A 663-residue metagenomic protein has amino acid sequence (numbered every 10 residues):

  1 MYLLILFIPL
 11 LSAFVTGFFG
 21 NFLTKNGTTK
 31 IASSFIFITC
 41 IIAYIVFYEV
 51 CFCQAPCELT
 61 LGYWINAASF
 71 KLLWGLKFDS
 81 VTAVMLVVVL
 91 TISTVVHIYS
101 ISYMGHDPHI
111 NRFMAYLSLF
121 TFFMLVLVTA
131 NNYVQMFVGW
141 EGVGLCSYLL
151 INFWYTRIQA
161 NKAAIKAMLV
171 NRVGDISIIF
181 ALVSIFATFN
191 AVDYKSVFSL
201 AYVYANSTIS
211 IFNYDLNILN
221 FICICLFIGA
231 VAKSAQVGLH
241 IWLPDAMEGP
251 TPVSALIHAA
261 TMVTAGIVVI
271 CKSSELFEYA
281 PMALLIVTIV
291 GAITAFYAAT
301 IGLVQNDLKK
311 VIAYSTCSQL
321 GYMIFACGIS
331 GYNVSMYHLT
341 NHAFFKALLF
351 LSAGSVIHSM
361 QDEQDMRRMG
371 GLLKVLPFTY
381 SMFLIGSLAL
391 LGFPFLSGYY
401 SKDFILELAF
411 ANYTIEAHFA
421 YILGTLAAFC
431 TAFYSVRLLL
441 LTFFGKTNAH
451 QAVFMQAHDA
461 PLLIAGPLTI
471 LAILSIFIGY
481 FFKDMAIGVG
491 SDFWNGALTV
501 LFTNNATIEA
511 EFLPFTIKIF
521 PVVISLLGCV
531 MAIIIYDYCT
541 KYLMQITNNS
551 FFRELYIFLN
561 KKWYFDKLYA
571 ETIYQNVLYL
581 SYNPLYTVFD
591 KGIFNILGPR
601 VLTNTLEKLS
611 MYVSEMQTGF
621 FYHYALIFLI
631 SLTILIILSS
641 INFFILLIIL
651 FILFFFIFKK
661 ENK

Functional and structural regions predicted by a protein language model:
M1-F7, L23-S34, F70-V88, V126-G139 (+9 more regions): Membrane-entry segments of alpha-helical transmembrane domains in multi-pass membrane proteins
M1-L3, F7, F18-A115, V192-N213 (+5 more regions): Transmembrane helix-loop-helix hairpins at membrane boundaries of multipass inner-membrane proteins
A13-G17, H97, A299-I301, L438 (+3 more regions): Alpha-helical transmembrane segments
N21-G27, M104-H109, L303-K310, N642-F644 (+1 more regions): Membrane-helix interface "capping/anchor" motifs
S34-C51, G174-F186, F383-L391, P467-I487 (+2 more regions): Hydrophobic alpha-helical membrane-insertion segments
E49-Y63, A67-S80, V489-V523, Y538-K663: Aromatic-capped, Gly/Pro-kinked transmembrane alpha-helices
I92-M136, L145-M455, L474, Y480: Hydrophobic transmembrane alpha-helices and their helix-loop junctions in integral membrane proteins
K346-F350, H418-D459, G466-I470, K483-I487 (+4 more regions): Predominantly late transmembrane helices and immediately cytosolic-facing juxtamembrane segments
